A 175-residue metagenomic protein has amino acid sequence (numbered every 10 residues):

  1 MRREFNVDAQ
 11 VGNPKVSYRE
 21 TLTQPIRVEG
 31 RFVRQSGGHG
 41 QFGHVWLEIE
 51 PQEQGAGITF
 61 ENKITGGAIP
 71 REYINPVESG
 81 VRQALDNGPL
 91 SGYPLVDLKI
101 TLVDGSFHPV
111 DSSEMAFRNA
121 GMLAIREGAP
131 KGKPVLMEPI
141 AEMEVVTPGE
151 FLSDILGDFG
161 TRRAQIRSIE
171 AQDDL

Functional and structural regions predicted by a protein language model:
M1-L175: Accessory interaction regions appended to the cores of large information-processing enzymes
